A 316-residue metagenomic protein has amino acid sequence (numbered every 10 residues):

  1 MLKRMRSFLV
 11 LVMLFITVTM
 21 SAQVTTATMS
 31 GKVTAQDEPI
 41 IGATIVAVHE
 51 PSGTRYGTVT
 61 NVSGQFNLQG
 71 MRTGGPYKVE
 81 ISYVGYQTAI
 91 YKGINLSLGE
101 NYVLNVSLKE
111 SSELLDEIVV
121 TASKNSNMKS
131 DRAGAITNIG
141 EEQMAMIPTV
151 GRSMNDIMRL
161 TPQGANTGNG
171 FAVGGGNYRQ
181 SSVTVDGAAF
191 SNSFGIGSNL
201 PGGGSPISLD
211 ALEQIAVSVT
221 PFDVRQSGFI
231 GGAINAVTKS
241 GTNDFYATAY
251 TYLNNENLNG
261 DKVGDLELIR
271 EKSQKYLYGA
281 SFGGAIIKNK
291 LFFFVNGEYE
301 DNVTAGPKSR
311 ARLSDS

Functional and structural regions predicted by a protein language model:
M1-T25: Cleavable N-terminal targeting peptides that direct proteins into the secretory/outer-membrane pathway or into
S21-S123: Periplasm-facing N-terminal accessory domains of Gram-negative outer-membrane beta-barrel systems
Q23, T60, Q226-G228, R270-K275: Short sequence motifs at beta-strands and strand-loop junctions characteristic of Gram-negative outer-membrane
G74, Y86-A89, S111-L115, S191 (+3 more regions): Short helix C-cap/helix-to-loop transition motifs enriched in small/turn-promoting residues
Q87, N95-N105, D116-S240, D265-L266 (+2 more regions): Periplasmic N-terminal accessory/gating domains of Gram-negative outer-membrane beta-barrel systems
T184, Q214, D244-T248, F292-F294: Residue-level detector of the transmembrane beta-barrel scaffold of outer-membrane proteins
R225-G228, K239-F245, A285-F292, V303: Secondary-structure transition into beta-strands, especially the periplasmic turns and strand N-termini that construct
Y250-S316: Periplasmic-side early beta-strands and strand-to-turn transitions of outer-membrane beta-barrels
